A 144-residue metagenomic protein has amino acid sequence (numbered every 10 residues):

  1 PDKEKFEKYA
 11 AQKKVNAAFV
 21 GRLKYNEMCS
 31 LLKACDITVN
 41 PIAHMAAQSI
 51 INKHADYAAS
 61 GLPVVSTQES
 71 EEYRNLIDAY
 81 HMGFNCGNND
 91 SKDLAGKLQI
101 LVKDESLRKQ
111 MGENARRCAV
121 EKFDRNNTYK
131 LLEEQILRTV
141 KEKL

Functional and structural regions predicted by a protein language model:
E4-C29: Nucleotide-activated donor-binding/catalytic signature segment of Leloir-type glycosyltransferases, i.e., the conserved
L23-K24, I50, E69, D90 (+1 more regions): Short loop/turn segments at beta->alpha junctions
N26-C29, I51-L62, R74-N75: Short alpha-helical segment that forms part of, or immediately flanks, the ligand-binding pocket in carbohydrate-active
L32-S49, L62-V65: Acidic donor-binding loop of glycosyltransferase active sites
H44-M45, A55, P63, Q68-E72 (+1 more regions): Flexible glycine-rich beta->alpha loop in the catalytic core of nucleotide-sugar glycosyltransferases
R74-Q99, L107: Change "using UDP/GDP/dTDP sugars" to "using nucleotide sugars
S91-A95, N126-E133: Short, amphipathic alpha-helical "lid/cap" segments that border enzyme active or binding sites
D93, I100, L107-K122, E134 (+1 more regions): A short, well-ordered alpha-helix in the C-terminal region of glycosyltransferases
